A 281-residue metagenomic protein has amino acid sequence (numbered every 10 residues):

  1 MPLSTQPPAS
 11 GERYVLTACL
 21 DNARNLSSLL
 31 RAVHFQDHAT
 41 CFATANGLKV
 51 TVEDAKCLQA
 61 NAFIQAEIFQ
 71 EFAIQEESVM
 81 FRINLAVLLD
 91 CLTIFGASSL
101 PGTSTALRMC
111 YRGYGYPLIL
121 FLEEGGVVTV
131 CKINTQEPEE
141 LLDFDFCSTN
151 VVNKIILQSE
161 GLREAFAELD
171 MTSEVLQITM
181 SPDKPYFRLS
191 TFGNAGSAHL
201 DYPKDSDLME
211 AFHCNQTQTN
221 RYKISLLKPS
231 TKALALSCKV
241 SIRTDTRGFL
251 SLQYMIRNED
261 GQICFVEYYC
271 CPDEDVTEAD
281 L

Functional and structural regions predicted by a protein language model:
M1-T172, T179-L281: DNA polymerase sliding clamps and clamp-related checkpoint/processivity subunits
